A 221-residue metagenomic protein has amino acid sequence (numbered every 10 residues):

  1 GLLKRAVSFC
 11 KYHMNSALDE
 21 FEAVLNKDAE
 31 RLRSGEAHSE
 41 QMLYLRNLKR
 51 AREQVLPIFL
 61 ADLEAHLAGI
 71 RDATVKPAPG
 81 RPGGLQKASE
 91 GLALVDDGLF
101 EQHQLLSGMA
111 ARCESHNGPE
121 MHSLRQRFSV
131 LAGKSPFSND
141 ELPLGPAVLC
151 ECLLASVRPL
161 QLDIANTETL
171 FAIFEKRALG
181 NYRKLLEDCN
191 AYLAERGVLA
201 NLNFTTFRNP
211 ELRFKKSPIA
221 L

Functional and structural regions predicted by a protein language model:
G1-L221: Terminal low-complexity "docking" segments
